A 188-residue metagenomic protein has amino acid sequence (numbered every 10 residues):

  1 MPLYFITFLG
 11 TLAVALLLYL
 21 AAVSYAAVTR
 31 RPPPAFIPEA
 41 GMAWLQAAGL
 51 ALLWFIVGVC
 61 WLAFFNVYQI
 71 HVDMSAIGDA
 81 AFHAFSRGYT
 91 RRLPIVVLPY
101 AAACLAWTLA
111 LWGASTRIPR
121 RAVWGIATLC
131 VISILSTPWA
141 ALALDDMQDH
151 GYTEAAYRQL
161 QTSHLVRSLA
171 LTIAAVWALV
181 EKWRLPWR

Functional and structural regions predicted by a protein language model:
P2-I6, G10, L17-P99, Q148-R158: Interfacial loop at the N-terminal end of multi-pass membrane proteins
G10-Y25, V57, A101-W112, I126-I134: Hydrophobic core of alpha-helical transmembrane segments in multi-pass integral membrane proteins
I37-W54, A106-V131: Interfacial segments of alpha-helical transmembrane regions
A63-I70, A101-R117, P138-A143: Membrane-helix exit/interface motif
V96-L111, R167-V176: Core segments of transmembrane alpha-helices that mediate helix-helix packing or line hydrophobic substrate/ligand
G125-Q148: Hydrophobic alpha-helical transmembrane segments of integral membrane proteins
Q148-W183: Alpha-helical transmembrane segments of multi-pass integral membrane proteins, characterized by long hydrophobic
R184-R188: Juxtamembrane boundary at the C-terminal end of a transmembrane helix
